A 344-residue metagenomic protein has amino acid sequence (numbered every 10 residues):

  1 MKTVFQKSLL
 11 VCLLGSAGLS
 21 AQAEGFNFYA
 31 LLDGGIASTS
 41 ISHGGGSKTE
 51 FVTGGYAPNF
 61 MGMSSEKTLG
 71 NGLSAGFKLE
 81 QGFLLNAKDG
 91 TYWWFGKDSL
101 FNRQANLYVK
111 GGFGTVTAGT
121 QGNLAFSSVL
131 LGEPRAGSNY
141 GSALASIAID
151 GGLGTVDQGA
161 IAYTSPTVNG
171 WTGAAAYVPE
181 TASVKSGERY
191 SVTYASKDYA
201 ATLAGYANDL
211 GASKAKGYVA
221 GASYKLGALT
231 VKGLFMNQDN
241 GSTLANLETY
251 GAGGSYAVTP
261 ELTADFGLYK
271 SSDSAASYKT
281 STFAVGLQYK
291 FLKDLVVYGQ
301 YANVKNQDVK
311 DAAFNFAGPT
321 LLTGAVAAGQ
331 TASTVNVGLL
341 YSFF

Functional and structural regions predicted by a protein language model:
M1-N27: Cleavable N-terminal export/targeting peptides
Q6, L19-E24, T68-G70, G111-G114 (+6 more regions): Outer-membrane beta-barrel channels and translocator barrels
E24-S38, K48-S186, T193-A200: Outer membrane beta-barrel
N27-L31, S74-K78, T115-G119, T172-A174 (+8 more regions): Residue-level detector of the transmembrane beta-barrel scaffold of outer-membrane proteins
G44-G55, Y92-S99, G151-L153, P179-S186 (+4 more regions): Replace "Gram-negative outer membrane beta-barrel proteins" with "bacterial and organellar outer membrane beta-barrel
A57-M61, R103-V109, D157-I161, E188-Y190 (+4 more regions): Hydrophobic, lipid-facing positions within transmembrane beta-strands of outer-membrane proteins
E188-K290, Y301-N303: Detector for outer-membrane/organellar transmembrane beta-barrel domains, recognizing the amphipathic beta-strand
Y289-F291, G329-F344: Outer-membrane beta-barrel "beta-signal"
